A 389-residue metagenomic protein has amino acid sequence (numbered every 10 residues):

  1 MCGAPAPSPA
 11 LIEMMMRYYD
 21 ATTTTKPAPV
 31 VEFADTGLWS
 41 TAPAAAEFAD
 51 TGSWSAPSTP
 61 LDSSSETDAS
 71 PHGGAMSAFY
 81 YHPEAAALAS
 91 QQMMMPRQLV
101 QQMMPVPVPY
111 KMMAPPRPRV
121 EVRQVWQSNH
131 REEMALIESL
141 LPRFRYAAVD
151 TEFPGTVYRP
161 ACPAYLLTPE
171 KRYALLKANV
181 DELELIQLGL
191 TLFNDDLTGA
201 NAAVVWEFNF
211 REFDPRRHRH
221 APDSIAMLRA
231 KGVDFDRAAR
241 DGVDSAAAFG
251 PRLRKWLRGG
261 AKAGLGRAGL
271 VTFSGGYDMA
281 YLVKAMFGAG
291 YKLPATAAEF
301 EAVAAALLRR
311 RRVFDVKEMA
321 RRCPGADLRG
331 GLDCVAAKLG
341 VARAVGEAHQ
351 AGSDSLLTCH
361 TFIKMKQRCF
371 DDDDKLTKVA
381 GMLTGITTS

Functional and structural regions predicted by a protein language model:
M1-A4, T387-S389: A positional/structural detector of protein chain ends, strongest at the extreme C-terminus and weakly at the extreme
C2-P43, E47-E182, F193-W256, V316: N-terminal accessory regions of nucleic-acid-interacting proteins
L183-L188, F193-S389: Metal-dependent phosphoesterase core characteristic of DEDDh/y 3'-5' exonuclease domains
